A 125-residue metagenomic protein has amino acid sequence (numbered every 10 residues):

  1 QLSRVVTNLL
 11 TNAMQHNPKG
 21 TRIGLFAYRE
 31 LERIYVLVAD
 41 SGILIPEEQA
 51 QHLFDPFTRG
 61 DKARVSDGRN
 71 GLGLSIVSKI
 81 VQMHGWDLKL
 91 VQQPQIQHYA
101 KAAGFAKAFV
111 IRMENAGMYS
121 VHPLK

Functional and structural regions predicted by a protein language model:
A13-M14: Short helix-loop "hinge" at the ATP-lid/N-box region of the Bergerat-fold HATPase_c
G20-E32: Short beta-strand/loop element within the Bergerat-fold HATPase_c
D40: Acidic ATP/Mg2+-coordinating residue in the GHKL
I45-T58: Short conserved segment of the HATPase_c
T58-G68: Glycine-rich ATP-lid/hinge loop adjacent to the conserved G-boxes
G73, V77: Short alpha-helical Gxxx[C/S/T] motif in the catalytic ATP-binding
